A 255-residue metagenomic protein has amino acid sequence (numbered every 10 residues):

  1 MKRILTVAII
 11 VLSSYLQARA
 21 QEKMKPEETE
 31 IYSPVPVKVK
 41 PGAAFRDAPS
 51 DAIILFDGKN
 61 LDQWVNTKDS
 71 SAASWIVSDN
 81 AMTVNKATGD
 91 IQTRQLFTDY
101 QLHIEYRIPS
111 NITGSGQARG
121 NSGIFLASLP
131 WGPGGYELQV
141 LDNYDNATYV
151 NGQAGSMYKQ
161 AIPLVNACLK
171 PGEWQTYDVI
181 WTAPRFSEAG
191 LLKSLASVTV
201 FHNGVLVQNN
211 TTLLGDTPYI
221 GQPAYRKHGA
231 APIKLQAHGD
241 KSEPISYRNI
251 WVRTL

Functional and structural regions predicted by a protein language model:
M1-Q21: Bacterial Sec-dependent N-terminal signal peptides
A20-L255: Carbohydrate-interacting regions of secretory-pathway proteins
